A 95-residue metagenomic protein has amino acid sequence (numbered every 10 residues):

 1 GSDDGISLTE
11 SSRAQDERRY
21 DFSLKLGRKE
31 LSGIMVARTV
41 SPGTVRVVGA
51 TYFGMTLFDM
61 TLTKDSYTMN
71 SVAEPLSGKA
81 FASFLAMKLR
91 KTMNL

Functional and structural regions predicted by a protein language model:
G1-G33: N-terminal leader/targeting segments and the immediate start of mature chains
E17, P42-T44, M55, K64: Extracytoplasmic
L24-R28, A37-S41, T51-F53: Beta-strand elements of well-folded, non-transmembrane domains
L31-I34, V45-V48: N-terminal post-signal-peptidase region of extra-cytosolic proteins
G33-R38, F58-M60: Hydrophobic/aromatic beta-strand elements that line small-molecule binding cavities or substrate pockets in beta-rich
G49-F53, L62-S66, S71-P75: A mature extracytoplasmic/lumenal domain signature
T56-L62, K79-S83: A short, polar/proline- and glycine-enriched secondary-structure boundary/capping micro-motif
Y67-N94: Acidic/charged, solvent-exposed loop-and-adjacent secondary-structure segments enriched in E/D, K/R, S/T, and G/P
